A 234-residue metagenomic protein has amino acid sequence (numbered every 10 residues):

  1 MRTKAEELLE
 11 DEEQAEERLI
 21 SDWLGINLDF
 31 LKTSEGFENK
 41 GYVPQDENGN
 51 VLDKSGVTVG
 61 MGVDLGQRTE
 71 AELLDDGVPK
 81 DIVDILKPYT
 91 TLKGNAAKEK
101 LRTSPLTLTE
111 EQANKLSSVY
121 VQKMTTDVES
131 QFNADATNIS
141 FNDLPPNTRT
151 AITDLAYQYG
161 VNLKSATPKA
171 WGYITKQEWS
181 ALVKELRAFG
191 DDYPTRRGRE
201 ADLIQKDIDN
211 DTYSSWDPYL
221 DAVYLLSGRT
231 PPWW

Functional and structural regions predicted by a protein language model:
A5-R149, A181-W234: Acidic, aromatic-lined catalytic clefts of primarily extracellular/periplasmic carbohydrate-active enzymes that remodel
T148-D192: Catalytic and substrate-binding regions of cell-wall glycan-acting enzymes that process beta-1,4-linked
